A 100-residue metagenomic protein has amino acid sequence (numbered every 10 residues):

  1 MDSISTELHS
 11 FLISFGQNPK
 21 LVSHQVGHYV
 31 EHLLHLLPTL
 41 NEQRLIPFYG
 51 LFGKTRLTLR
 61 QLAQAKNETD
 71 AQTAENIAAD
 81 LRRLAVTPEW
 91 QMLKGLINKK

Functional and structural regions predicted by a protein language model:
M1-K100: Transcription-machinery-associated regions
